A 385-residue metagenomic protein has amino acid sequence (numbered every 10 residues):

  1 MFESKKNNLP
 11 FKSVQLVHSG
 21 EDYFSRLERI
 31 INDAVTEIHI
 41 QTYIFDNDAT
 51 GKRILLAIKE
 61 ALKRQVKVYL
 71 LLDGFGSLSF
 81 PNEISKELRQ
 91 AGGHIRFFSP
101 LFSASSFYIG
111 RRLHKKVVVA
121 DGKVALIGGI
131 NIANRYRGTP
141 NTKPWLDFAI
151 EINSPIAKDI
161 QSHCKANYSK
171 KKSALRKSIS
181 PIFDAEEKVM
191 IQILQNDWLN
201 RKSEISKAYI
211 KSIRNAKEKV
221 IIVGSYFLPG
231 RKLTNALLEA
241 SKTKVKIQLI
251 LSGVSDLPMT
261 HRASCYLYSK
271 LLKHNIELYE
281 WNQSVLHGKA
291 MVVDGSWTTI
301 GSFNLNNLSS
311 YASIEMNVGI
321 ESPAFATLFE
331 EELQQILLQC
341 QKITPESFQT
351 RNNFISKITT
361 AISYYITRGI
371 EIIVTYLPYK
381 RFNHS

Functional and structural regions predicted by a protein language model:
M1-S385: Charged, low-complexity intrinsically disordered terminal segments
